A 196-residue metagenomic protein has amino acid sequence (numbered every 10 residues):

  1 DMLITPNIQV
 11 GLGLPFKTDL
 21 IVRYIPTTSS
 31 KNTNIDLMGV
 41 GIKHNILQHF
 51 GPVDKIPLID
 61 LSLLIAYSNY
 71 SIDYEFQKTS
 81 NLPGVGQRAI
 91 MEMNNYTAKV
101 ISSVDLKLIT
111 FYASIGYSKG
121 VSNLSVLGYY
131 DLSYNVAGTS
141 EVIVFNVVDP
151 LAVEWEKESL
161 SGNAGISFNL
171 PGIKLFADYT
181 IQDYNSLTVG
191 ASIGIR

Functional and structural regions predicted by a protein language model:
D1, S29-T33, S68-N95, V121-S133 (+1 more regions): Extracellular/periplasm-exposed beta-strand and loop segments of Gram-negative cell-envelope proteins, dominated by
D1-G51: Transmembrane beta-barrel domains of Gram-negative outer membranes and organellar outer membranes
M2-P6, N34-V40, P57, E92-Y96 (+3 more regions): Residues that define the transmembrane beta-barrel architecture of outer-membrane proteins
I8-L14, V40-H44, A98-V104, A113-Y117 (+3 more regions): Residues on the lipid-exposed face of transmembrane beta-strands in outer-membrane beta-barrel proteins
P15-V22, Q77-P83, S140-V147, F168-G172: Flexible, solvent-exposed coil segments and beta strand-coil junctions, predominantly the extracellular/periplasmic
Y24-T28, I46, I65-S71, L106 (+4 more regions): Transmembrane beta-strands of outer-membrane beta-barrel pores
L47-L61, K107-L108, P171: Short loop/turn motifs that connect adjacent beta-strands in outer-membrane beta-barrel proteins
I90-E92, I101-L106: Short, conserved, surface-exposed binding loops centered on an aromatic residue
